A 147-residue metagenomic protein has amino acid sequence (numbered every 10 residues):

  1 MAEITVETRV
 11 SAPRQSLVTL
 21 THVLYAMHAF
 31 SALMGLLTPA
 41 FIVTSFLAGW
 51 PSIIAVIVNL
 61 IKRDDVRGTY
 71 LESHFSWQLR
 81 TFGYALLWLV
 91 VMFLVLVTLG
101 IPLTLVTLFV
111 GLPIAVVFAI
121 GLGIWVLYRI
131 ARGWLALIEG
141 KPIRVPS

Functional and structural regions predicted by a protein language model:
M1-T19, K141-S147: Low-complexity, intrinsically disordered extramembrane tails and loops of integral membrane proteins
T5-V6, P39, V43-S45, I138-P142: Conserved catalytic or regulatory cores that recognize and/or transform ribose-phosphate-containing ligands
V18-V56, L79-L127: Hydrophobic alpha-helical transmembrane segments in multi-pass membrane proteins
I53-D65, Y128-A131: Membrane-water interface of transmembrane alpha-helices
I61-D65, L99, L103-T107, W134-P142: Membrane-interfacial segments
R63-F82, L137-V145: Amphipathic, cytosolic membrane-interfacial segments at TM-TM junctions
I124-S147: Cytosolic juxtamembrane helix at the C-terminal end of the final transmembrane segment
